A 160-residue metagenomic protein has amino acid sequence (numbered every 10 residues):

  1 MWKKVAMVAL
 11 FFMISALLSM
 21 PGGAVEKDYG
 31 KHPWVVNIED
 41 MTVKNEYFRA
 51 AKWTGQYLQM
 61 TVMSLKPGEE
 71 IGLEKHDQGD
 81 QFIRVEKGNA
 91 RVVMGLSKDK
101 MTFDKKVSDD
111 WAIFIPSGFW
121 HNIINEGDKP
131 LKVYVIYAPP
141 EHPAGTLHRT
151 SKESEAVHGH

Functional and structural regions predicted by a protein language model:
W2-A6, L18-T61, G72, D104-D109 (+1 more regions): A short, N-terminal "cap"/entry segment at the start of jelly-roll beta-barrel domains of the cupin/DSBH fold
V5-M13: Sec-dependent N-terminal signal peptides
L58, P67, Q78, F119-W120 (+1 more regions): A generic "binding-loop/recognition-motif" signal
M60-V62, V92-M94, V133: Short hydrophobic/aromatic-rich beta-strand segments that constitute the beta-sheet cores of beta-sandwich/beta-barrel
E70-G72, R91, W111-I113, S117-I123: Histidine-centered metal-chelating micro-motifs
Q78-R91, G95-L96: Glycine- and acidic-residue-biased ligand/ion/polar-headgroup-sensing regions
S97-S117: Short acidic-glycine-tyrosine-enriched beta hairpin
D109, S117-P143: Ligand-binding loop in jelly-roll beta-barrel domains
